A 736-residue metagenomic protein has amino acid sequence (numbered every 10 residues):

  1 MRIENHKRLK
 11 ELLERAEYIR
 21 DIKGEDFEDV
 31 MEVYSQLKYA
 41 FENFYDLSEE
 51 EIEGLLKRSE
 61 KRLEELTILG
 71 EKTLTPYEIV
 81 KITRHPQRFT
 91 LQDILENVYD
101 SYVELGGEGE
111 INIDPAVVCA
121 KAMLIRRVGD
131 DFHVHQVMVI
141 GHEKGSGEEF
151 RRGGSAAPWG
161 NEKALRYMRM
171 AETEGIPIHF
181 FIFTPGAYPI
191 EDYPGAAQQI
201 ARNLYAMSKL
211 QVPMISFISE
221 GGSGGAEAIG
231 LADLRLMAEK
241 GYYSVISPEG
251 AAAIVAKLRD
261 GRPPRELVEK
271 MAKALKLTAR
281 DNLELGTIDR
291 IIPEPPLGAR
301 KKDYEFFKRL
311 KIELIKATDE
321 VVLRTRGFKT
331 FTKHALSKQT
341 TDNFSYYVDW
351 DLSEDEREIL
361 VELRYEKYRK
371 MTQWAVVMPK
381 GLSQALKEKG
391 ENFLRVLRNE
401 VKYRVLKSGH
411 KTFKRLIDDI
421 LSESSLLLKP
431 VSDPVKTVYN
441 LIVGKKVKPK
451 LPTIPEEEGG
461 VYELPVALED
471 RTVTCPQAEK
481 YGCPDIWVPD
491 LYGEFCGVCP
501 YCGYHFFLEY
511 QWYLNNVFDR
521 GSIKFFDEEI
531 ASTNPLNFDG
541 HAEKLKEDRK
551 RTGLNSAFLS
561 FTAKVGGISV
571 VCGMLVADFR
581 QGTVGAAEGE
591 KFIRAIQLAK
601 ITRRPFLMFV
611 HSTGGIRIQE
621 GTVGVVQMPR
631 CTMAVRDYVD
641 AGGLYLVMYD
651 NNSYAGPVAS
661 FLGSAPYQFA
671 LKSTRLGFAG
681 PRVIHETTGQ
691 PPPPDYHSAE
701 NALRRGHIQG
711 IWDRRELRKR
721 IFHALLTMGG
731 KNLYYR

Functional and structural regions predicted by a protein language model:
M1-Q136, K144-S146, Y304-A557, T562-V565 (+2 more regions): Intrinsically disordered, low-complexity segments enriched in small/flexible residues
R2-L13, I182-T332, S612-Y734: Conserved catalytic cores of soluble enzyme domains, especially glycine-rich substrate-binding beta-alpha loops
D21, H142-E148, K240, E249-G250 (+4 more regions): Small-residue-centered hinge/linker elements
I52-G54, G160-N161, P263-P264: Short, motif-level signal for alpha-helix interfacial/capping segments enriched in acidic residues and aromatics/proline
A120-S208, P213-G225, F558-V639, L646: Cleft-lining beta-strand/loop regions that shape enzyme active-site pockets
